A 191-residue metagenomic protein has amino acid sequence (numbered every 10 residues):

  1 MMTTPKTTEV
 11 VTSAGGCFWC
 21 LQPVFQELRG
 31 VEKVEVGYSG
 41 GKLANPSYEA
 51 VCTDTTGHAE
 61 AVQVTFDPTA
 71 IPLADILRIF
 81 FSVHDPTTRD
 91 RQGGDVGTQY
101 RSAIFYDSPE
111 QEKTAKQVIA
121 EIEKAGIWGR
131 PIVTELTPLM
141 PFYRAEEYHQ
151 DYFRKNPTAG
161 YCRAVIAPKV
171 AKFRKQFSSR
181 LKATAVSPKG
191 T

Functional and structural regions predicted by a protein language model:
M1-T191: Flexible coil/turn and secondary-structure edge motifs
